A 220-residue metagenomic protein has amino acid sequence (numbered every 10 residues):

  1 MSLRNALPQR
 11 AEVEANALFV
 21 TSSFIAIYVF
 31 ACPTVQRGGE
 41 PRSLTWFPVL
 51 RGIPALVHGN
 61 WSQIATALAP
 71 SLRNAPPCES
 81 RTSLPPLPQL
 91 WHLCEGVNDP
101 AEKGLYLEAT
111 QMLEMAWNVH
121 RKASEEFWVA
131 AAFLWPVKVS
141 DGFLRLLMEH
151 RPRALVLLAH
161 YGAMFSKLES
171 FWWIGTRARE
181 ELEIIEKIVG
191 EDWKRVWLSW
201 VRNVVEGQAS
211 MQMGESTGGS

Functional and structural regions predicted by a protein language model:
M1-G38, H160-K167: Hydrophobic/aromatic-rich effector regions of fungal transcription factors
R42-S220: C-terminal effector modules of eukaryotic transcription factors
